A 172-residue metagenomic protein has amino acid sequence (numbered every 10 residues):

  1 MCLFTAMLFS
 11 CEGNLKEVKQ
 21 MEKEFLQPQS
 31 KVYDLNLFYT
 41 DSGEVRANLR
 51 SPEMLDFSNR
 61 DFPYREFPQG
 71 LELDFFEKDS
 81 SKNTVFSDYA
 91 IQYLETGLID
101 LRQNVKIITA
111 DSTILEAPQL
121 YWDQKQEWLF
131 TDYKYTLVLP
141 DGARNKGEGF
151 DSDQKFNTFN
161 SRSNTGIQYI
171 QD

Functional and structural regions predicted by a protein language model:
M1-D172: Mature-chain termini and adjacent capping regions
